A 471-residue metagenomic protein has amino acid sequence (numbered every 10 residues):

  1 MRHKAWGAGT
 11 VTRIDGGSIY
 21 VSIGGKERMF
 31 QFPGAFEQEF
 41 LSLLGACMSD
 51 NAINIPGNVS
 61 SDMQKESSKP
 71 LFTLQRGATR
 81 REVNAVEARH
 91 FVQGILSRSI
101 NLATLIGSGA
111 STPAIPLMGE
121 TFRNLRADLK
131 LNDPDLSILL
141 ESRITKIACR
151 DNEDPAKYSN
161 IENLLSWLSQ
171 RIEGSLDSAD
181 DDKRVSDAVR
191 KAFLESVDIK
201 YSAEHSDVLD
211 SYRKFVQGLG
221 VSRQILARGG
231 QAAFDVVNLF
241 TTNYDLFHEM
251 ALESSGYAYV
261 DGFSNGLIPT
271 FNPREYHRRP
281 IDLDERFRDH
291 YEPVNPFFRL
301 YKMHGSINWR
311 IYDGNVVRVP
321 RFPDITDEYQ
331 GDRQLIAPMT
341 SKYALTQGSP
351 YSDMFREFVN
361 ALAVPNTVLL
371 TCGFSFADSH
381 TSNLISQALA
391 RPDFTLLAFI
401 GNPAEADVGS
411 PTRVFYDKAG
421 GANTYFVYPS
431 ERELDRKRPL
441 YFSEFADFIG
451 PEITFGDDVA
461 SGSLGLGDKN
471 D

Functional and structural regions predicted by a protein language model:
M1-K4: Short coil-to-beta transition motif at edge beta-strands of beta-rich domains
G7-I14: Short beta-strand-centered aromatic/proline hotspots
I19-E39: A short macromolecule-binding patch
C47-T104, H290, A344-T346, S352 (+1 more regions): SIR2/sirtuin-family catalytic core signature
M48-M250: Gly/serine-rich nucleotide phosphate-binding loop at the start of the catalytic core of nucleotide/ADP-ribose-handling
N124-D133, S255-I268, G373: A short alpha->loop->secondary-structure connector
K146-D180, Q224-Q334: Extended, H/D-rich, highly charged conserved domains that either
R318-R356, A361: Flexible internal linker/loop segments at domain or repeat junctions
